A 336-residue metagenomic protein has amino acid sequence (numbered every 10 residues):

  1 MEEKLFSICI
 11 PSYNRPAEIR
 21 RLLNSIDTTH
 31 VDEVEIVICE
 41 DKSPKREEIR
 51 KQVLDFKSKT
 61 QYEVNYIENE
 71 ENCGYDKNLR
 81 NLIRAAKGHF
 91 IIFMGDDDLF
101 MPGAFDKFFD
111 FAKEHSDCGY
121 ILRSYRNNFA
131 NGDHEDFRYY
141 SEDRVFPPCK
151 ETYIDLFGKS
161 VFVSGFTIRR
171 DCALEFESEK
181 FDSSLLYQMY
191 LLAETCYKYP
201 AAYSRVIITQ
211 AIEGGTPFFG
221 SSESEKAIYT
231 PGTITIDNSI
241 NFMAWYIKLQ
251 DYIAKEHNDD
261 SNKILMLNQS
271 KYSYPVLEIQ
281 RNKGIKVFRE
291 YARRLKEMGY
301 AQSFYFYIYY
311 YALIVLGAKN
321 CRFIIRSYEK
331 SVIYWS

Functional and structural regions predicted by a protein language model:
M1-T28: N-proximal low-complexity "stem/linker" segments adjacent to membrane-targeting elements
L23-I67: Acidic donor-binding segment of Leloir-type glycosyltransferases
N69-A86: Glycine-rich, basic loop-to-helix element that forms the pyrophosphate-binding segment of sugar-nucleotide handling
I91: Short aromatic/hydrophobic "clamp" motif used to bind/position activated sugar donors
G95-L99: The conserved acidic donor/metal-binding loop of glycosyltransferases
G103-F137: Conserved donor NDP-sugar-binding/catalytic core segment of glycosyltransferases
F146-T230: Conserved nucleotide-sugar donor-binding catalytic segment
Y190, V206-S336: C-terminal subregions of glycosyltransferases and related glycan-biosynthesis enzymes
